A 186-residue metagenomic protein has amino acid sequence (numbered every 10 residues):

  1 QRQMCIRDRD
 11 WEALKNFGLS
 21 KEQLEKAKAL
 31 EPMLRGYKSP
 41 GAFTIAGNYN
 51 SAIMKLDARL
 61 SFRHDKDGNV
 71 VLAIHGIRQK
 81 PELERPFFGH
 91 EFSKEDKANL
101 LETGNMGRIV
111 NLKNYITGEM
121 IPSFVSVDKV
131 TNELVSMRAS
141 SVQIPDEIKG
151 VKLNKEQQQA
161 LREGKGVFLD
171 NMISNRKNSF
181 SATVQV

Functional and structural regions predicted by a protein language model:
Q1-I6: Short, small-residue-biased leader/transition segments that mark boundaries at the very start of proteins
R7-E22: Intrinsically disordered, low-complexity segments enriched in small residues
G18-G47, L83-T117, V142-M172: Short, flexible domain-boundary/linker segments around small modular repeats
I53-I77, N114-S140, E163, R176-V186: Extracellular/lumenal glycan-associated surfaces
